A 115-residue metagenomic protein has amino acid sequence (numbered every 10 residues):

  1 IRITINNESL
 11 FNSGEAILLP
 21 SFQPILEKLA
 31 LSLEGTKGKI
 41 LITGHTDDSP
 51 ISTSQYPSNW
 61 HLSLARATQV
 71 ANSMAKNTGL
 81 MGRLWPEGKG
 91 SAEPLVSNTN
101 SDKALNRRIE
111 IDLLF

Functional and structural regions predicted by a protein language model:
T4, L10-P20, L33, H45-F115: Periplasmic OmpA-like peptidoglycan-binding domain that tethers envelope proteins to the cell wall
Q23: P-loop NTPase nucleotide-binding module
